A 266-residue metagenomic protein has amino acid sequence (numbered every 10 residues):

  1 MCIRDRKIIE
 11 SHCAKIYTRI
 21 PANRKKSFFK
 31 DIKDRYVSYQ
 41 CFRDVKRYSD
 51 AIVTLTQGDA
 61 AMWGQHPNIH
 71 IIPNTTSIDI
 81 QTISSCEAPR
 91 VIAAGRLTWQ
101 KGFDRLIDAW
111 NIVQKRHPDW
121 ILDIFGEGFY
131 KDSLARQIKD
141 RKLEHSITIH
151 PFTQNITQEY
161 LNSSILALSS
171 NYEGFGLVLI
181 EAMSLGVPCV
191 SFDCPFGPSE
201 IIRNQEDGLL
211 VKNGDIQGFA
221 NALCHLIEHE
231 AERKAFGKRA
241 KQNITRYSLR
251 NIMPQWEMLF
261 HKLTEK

Functional and structural regions predicted by a protein language model:
R4-A22, V53, H70: Active-site proximal beta-strand in glycosyltransferases
I32, Y39-I80: Donor nucleotide-sugar binding/catalytic pocket of nucleotide-sugar-dependent glycosyltransferases
P89, A93-K115, F129-A135, Q217: A conserved mid-protein helix/loop that constitutes part of the nucleotide-sugar donor-binding site
K139, G218, H225, E232-R246 (+1 more regions): A short, well-ordered alpha-helix in the C-terminal region of glycosyltransferases
F152, N171: Aromatic "clamp/platform" in nucleotide-sugar-dependent glycosyltransferases that forms part of the donor/acceptor
P188-F192: Short hydrophobic beta-strand element within catalytic cores of glycosyltransferases and related nucleotide-activated
R203-Q205, L209-I216, H225-E230, T245: Conserved acidic donor-binding segment of nucleotide-sugar-dependent glycosyltransferases
L249-K266: C-terminal alpha-helical cap of glycosyltransferases
